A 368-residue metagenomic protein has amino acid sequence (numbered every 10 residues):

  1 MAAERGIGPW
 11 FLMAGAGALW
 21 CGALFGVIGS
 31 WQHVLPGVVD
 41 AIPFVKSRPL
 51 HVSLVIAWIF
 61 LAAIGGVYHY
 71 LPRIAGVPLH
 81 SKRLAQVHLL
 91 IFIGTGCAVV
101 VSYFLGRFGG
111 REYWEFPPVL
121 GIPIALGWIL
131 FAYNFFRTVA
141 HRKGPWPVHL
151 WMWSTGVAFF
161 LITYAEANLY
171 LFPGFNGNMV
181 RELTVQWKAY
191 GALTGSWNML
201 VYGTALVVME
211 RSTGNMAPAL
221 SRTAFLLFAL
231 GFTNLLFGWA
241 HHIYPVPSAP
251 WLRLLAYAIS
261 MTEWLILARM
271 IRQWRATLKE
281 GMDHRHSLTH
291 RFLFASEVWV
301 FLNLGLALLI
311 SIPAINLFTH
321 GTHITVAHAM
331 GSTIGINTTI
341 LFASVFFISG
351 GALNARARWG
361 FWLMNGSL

Functional and structural regions predicted by a protein language model:
M1-E4: Short, Lys/Arg-rich, polar N-terminal cytosolic tail immediately upstream of the first transmembrane signal-anchor
P9-V34, F44-A75, K82-L105, P118-R137 (+7 more regions): Hydrophobic cores of alpha-helical transmembrane segments in multi-pass integral membrane proteins
L35-D40, F172-M179, I312-L317: Active-site-adjacent bridging/hinge elements
I42-F44, G110-G121, P145-H149, M179-K188 (+2 more regions): Non-cytosolic membrane-interface motifs at loop->transmembrane helix junctions
G76, H80, R142-P145: Feature for soluble, non-membrane regions of globular proteins
L79, G109, M216-A217: Secondary-structure boundary/capping signal
A140-P147, V180-V185, S212-A224, S248-W251 (+2 more regions): Hydrophobic, small-residue-rich membrane helices and short re-entrant helix-turn-helix hairpins that build
A276-S287, L309-L317, T322: Alpha-helical transmembrane segments in multi-pass integral membrane proteins
